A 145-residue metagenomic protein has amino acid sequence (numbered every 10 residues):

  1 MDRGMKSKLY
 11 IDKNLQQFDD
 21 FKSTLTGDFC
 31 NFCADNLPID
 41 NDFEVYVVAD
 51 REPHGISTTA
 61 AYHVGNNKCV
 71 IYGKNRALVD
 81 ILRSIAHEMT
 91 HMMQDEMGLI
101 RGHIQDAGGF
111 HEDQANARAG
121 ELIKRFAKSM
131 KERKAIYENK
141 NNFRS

Functional and structural regions predicted by a protein language model:
M1-G4, N142: Short, Lys/Arg-enriched N-terminal segments with co-localized hydrophobic residues within the first ~10-30 amino acids
D2, L9-G65, R125-A127: Auxiliary, metal-adjacent structural segments of Zn-dependent hydrolase domains
L15-D19, N75, Q105: Active-site oxyanion-binding pockets that recognize sulfate/phosphate
V48-V79, M92-E96: Active-site scaffold of zinc-dependent metalloenzymes
V79-R83, D95-E121, K131: Post-HEXXH active-site segment of zinc metalloproteases
H87, H91: Histidine-centered divalent metal-coordination motifs
K124-S145: Long, well-structured alpha-helical subdomains associated with metal-dependent extracellular/ecto-lumenal hydrolases
